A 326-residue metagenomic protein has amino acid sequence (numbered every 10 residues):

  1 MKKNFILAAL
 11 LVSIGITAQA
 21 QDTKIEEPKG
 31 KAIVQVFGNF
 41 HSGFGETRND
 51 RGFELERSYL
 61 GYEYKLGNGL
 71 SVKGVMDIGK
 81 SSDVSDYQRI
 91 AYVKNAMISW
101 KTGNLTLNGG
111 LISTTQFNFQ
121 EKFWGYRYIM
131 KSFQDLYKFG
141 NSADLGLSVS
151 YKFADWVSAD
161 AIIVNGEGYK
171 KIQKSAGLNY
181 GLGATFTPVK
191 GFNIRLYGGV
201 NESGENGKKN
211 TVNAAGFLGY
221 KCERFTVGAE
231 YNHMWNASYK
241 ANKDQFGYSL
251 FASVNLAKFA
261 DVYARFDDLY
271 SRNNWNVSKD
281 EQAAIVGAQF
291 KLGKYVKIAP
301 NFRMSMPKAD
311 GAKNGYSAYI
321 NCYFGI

Functional and structural regions predicted by a protein language model:
M1-I25: Cleavable N-terminal export/targeting peptides
D22-G43, T47-G166, A176-L178, T185-F192 (+1 more regions): Outer membrane beta-barrel
E27, S175, G183-N273: Detector for outer-membrane/organellar transmembrane beta-barrel domains, recognizing the amphipathic beta-strand
G38-F44, R57-Y59, M76-S82, T102 (+8 more regions): Transmembrane beta-strands of outer-membrane beta-barrel pores
T47-E54, S85-V93, Y137-N141, K171-G177 (+4 more regions): Replace "Gram-negative outer membrane beta-barrel proteins" with "bacterial and organellar outer membrane beta-barrel
R57-Y59, N95-M97, G146-S148, G181-G183 (+5 more regions): Membrane-embedded beta-strand positions in outer-membrane beta-barrel channels/transporters
A184-F186, F290, K313-I326: Outer-membrane beta-barrel "beta-signal"
A257-K308: C-terminal hydrophobic structural anchor segments that stabilize assembly/packing rather than catalytic chemistry
